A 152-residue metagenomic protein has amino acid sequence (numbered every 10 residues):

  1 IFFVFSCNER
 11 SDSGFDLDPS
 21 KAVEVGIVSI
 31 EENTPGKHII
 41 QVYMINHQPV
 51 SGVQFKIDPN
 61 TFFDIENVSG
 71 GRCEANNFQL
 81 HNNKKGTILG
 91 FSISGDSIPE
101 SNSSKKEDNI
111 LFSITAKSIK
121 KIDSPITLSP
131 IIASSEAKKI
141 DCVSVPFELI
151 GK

Functional and structural regions predicted by a protein language model:
I1-F5: Sec-dependent bacterial lipoprotein signal peptides
C7-K152: Acidic, low-complexity intrinsically disordered segments
